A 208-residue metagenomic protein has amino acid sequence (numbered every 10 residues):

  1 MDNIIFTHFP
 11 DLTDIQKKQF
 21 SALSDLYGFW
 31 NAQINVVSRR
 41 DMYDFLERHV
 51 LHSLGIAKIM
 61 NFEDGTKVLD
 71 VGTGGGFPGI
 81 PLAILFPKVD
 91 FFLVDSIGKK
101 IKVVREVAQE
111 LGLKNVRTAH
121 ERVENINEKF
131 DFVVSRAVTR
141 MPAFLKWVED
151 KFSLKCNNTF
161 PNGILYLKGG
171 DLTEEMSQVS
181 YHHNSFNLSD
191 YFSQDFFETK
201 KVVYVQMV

Functional and structural regions predicted by a protein language model:
M1-D64, L69, K99-V116: Class I SAM-dependent transferase core
L54-V138, L145: Conserved SAM/SAH cofactor-binding pocket of Class I
I84-D90, F152-L154, T159: Conserved S-adenosyl-L-methionine
D90, N115-R117, G163, N184-N187: Conserved beta-strand segments of alpha/beta enzyme cores
A137-R140, L172: Short glycine-rich anion-binding loops that position phosphate/pyrophosphate groups of nucleotides and phosphorylated
M141-F152: A short, conserved alpha-helix within the catalytic core of class I
C156-L172: Conserved beta-strand signature within the Rossmann-like core of class I S-adenosyl-L-methionine
G170-V208: Active-site capping/gating segments
